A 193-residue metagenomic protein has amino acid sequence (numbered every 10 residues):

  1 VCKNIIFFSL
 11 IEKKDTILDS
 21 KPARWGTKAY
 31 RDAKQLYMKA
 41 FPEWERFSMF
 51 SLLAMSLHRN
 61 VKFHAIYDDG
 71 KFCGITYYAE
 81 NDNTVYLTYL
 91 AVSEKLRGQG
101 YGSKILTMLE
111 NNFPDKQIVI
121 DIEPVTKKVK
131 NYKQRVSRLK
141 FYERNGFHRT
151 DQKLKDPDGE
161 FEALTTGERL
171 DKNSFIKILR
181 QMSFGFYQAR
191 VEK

Functional and structural regions predicted by a protein language model:
I11-F47, N173-E192: Short amphipathic alpha-helix that is part of the acyltransferase structural core
K39-Y67: Active-site rim helix/loop that mediates acceptor-substrate recognition in acyltransferases
A65, K71-A79, T84-A91: Conserved beta-strand in the GNAT
V92, G98-N112: Conserved acetyl-CoA-binding loop-helix of GNAT-fold acetyltransferases
F113-Q134: Conserved GNAT acetyl-CoA-binding A-motif
R135, D151, K155-K193: C-terminal "cap" of GNAT-fold acetyltransferases
R138-T150: Conserved acetyl-CoA-binding loop of GNAT-fold acetyltransferases
